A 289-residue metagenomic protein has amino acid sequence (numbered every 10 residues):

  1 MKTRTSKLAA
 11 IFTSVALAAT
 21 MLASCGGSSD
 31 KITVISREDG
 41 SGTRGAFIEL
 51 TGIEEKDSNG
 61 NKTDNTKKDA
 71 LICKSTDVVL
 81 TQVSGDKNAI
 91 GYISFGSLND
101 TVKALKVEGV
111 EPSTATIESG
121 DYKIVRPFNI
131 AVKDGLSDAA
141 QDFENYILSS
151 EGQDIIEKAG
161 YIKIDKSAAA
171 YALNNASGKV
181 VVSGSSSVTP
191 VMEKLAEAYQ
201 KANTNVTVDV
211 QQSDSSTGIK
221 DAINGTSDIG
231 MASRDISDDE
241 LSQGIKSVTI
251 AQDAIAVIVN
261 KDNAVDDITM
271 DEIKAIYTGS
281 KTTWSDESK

Functional and structural regions predicted by a protein language model:
K2-F12: Bacterial N-terminal signal peptides that target proteins for export
K2-R4, A19, V182: Intrinsically disordered/low-complexity terminal segments and short unstructured peptides
F12-A19: Alpha-helical transmembrane segments
T20-S24: C-terminal motif of bacterial Sec signal peptides marking the signal peptidase cleavage site
C25-K289: Exported/periplasmic ABC-transporter solute-binding proteins
